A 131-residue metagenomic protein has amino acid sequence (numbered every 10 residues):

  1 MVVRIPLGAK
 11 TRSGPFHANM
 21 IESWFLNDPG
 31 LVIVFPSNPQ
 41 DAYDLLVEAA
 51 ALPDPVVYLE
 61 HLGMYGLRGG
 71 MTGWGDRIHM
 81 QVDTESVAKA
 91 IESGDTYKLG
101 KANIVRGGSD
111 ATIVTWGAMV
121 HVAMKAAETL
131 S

Functional and structural regions predicted by a protein language model:
M1-V114, M119-V122: Conserved thiamine diphosphate
